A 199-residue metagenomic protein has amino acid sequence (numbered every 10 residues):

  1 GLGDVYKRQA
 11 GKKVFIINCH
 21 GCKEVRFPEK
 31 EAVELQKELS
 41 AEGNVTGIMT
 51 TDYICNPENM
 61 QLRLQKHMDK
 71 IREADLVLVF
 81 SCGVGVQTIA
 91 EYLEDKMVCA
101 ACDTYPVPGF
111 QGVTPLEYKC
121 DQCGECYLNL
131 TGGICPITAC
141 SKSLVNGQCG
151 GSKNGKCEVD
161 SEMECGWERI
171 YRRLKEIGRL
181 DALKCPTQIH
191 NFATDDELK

Functional and structural regions predicted by a protein language model:
G1-Y6: Short, small-residue-biased leader/transition segments that mark boundaries at the very start of proteins
G11-K12: Nucleotide donor/acceptor-binding cores
F15-F80, V84-A90: Cofactor-cradling patches in redox/metallo enzymes
N44, D95-K96: A short helix->loop->beta-strand "cap" motif at the edges of active sites that frequently abuts
E94-D95, Y127: Activity-critical C-terminal alpha-helical subdomain
K96-D103: Short hydrophobic/aromatic-enriched beta-strand-loop microsegments
T104-G109: Short gly/pro/ser/thr-enriched loop/turn and capping motifs at secondary-structure boundaries
F110-K199: Cysteine-cluster motifs in flexible loop/terminal segments that predominantly coordinate metals
